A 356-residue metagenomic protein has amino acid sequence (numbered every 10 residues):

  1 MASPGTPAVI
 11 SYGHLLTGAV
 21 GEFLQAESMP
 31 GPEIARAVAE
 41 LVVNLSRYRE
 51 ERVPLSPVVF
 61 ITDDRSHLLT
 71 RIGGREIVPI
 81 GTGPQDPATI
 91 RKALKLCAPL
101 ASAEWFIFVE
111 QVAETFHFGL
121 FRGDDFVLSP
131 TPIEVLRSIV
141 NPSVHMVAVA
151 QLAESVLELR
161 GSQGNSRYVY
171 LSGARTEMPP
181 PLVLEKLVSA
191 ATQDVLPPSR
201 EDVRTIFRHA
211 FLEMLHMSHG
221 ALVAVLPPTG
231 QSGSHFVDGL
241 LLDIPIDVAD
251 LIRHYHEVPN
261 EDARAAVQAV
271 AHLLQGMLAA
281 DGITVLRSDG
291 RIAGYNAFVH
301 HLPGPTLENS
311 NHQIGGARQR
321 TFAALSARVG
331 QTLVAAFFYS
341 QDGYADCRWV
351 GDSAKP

Functional and structural regions predicted by a protein language model:
M1-P356: Divalent-cation
